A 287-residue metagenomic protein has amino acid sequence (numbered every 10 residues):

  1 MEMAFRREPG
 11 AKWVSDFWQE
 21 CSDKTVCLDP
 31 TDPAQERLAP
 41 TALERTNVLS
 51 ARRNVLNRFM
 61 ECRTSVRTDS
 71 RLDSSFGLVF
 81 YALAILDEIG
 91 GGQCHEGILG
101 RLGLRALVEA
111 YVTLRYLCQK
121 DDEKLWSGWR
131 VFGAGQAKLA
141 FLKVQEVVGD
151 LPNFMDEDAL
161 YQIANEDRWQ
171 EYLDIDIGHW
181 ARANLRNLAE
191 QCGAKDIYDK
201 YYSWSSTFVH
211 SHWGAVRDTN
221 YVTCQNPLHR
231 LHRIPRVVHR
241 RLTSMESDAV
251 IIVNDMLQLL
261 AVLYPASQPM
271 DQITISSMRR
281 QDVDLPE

Functional and structural regions predicted by a protein language model:
M1-E287: A cross-kingdom marker of C-terminal helix-rich interaction/assembly modules
